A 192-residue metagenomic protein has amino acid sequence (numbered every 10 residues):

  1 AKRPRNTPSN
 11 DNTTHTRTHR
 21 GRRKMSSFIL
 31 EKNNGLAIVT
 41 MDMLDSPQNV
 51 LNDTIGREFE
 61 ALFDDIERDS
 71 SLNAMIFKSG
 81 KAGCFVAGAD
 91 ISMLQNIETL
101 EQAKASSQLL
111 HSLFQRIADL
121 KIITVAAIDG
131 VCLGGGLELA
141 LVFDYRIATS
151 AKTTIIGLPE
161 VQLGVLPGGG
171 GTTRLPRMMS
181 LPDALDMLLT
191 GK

Functional and structural regions predicted by a protein language model:
R3: Cationic, low-complexity basic patches in intrinsically disordered or flexible, solvent-exposed regions
T7, D11-T16: Short hydrophobic alpha-helical segments enriched in small aliphatic residues
R22-K78, S112-Q115: Conserved CoA-thioester-binding segment of acyl-CoA-metabolizing enzymes
V39, E58-F59, F77, D90 (+3 more regions): Terminal peptide-recognition signature
S79-L113, C132, Q162-G164: Glycine- (often His-adjacent) and acidic-residue-rich active-site loop that binds/positions the CoA thioester
A118-K192: Crotonase-fold acyl-CoA enzyme core
